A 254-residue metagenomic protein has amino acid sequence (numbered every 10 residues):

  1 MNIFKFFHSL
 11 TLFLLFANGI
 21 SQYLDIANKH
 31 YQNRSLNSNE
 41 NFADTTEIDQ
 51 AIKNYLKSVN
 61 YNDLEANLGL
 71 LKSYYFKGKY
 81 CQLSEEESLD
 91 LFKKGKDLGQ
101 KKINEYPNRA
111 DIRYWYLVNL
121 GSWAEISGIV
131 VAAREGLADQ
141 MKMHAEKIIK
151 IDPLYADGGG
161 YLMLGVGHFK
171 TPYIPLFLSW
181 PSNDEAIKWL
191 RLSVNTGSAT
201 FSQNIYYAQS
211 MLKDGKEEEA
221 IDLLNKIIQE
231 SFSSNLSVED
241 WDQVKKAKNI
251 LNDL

Functional and structural regions predicted by a protein language model:
M1-L10: Bacterial N-terminal signal peptides that target proteins for export
L12, F16-A17: N-terminal signal peptide c-region/cleavage motif recognized by signal peptidases
N18-Q22: Boundary of Sec targeting at the N-terminus
L24-H30, R34, I151-L154, S202-Q203 (+1 more regions): Ligand-binding pocket scaffold of soluble enzyme catalytic domains
K29-Q50, K72-N104, W115-K147, G160-L192 (+2 more regions): Short coil/linker segments at helix-helix boundaries
Y61-D63, P107-N108, P153-Y155, S198: Short coil turns that delineate tetratricopeptide repeat
A66, I112, D157-G160, Q203: TPR alpha-solenoid repeat register
S198-A199, Q209-L212, L223-I227, Q243 (+1 more regions): Outer membrane beta-barrel transmembrane domains
